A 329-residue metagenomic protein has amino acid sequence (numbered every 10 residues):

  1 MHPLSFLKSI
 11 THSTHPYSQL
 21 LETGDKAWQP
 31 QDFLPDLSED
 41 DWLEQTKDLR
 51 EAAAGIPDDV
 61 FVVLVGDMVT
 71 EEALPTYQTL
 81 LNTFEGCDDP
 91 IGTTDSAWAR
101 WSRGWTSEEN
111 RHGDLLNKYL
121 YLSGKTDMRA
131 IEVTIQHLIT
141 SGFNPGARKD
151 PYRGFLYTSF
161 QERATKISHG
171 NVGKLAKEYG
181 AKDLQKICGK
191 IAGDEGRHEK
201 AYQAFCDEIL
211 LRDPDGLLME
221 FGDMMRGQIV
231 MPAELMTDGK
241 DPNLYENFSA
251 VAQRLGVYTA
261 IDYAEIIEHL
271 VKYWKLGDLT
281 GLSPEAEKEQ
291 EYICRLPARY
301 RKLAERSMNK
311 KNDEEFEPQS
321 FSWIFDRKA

Functional and structural regions predicted by a protein language model:
M1-A329: Non-heme di-metal
